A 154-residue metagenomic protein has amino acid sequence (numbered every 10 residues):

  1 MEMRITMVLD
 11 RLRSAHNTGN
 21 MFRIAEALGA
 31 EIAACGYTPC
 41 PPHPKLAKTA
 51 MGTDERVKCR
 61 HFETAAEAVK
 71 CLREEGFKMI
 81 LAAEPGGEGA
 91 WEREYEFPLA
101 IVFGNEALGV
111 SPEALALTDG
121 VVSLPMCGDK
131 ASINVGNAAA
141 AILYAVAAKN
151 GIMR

Functional and structural regions predicted by a protein language model:
M1-E84, A147: RNA substrate-binding interface of SAM-dependent RNA methyltransferases
H16, E63, F97, N105 (+2 more regions): Residues at secondary-structure transition points
N20-M21, L46-A47, E92-E94, E113-A116 (+1 more regions): Short amphipathic alpha-helical segments
M21, T38, D54, E106 (+3 more regions): Gly/Ser/Thr-rich beta-alpha loop segments that engage phosphate groups in nucleotides
A25, I32-A33, V102, T118 (+2 more regions): Hydrophobic alpha-helical segments that mediate membrane insertion or helix-helix packing
M51, R56-K58, Y95, L115 (+1 more regions): Short capping/connector residues at structural and topological boundaries
E84-M126: Active-site/ligand-binding-proximal alpha/beta "capping" segment
L117-R154: Structured adenosyl-cofactor binding patch, chiefly the S-adenosyl-L-methionine
